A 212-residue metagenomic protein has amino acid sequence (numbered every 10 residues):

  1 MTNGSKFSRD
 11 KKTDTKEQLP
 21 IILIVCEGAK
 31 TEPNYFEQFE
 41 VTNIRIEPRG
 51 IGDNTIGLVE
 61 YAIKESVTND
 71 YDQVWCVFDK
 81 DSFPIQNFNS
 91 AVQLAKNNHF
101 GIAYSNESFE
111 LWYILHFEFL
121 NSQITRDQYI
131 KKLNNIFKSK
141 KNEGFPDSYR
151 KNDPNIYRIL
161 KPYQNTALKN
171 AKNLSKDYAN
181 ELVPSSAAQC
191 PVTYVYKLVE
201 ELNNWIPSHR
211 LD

Functional and structural regions predicted by a protein language model:
T2-N3, S8-I21, E32-R49, I56 (+2 more regions): C-terminal accessory helical subdomains adjacent to catalytic cores in phosphodiester- and nucleotide-handling enzymes
L23-E27: Short hydrophobic beta-strand that contains or immediately precedes a catalytic carboxylate
G28, N54-L58: Short secondary-structure boundary/capping elements
E60-T68: Acidic, metal-coordinating helix/loop segments flanking the phosphotransfer/catalytic sites of two-component signaling
